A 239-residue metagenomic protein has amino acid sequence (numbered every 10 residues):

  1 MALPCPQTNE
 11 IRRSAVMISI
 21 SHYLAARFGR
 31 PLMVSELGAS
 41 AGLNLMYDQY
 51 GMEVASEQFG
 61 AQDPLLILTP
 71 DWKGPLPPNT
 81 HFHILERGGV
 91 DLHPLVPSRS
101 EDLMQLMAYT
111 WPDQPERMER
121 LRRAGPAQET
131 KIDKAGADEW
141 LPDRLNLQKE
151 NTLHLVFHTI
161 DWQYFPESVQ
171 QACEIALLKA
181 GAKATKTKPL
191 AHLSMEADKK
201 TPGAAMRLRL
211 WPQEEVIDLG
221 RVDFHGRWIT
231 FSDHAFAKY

Functional and structural regions predicted by a protein language model:
M1-R12: N-terminal accessory alpha/beta regions
T8, Y23-K134, N146-E150, A237-Y239: Class I S-adenosyl-L-methionine-dependent methyltransferase module
V16-L24, L177: Short alpha-helical segments and helix-capping/turn motifs at coil-helix boundaries
A41-M46, Y164-P166, T201-G203: Short catalytic/ligand-binding loop motif for oxyanion handling, primarily in non-cytosolic enzymes, centered on
P97-D102, A108-R120, Q148, T152 (+2 more regions): Domain-level detector for long C-terminal conserved domains
A135-W140: Conserved SAM/SAH-binding loop
D143-R144, Y164, C173-L178: Catalytic-pocket segment enriched in acidic/His residues
L153-S168: A short SAM/SAH-binding and catalytic strip from SAM-dependent methyltransferases
